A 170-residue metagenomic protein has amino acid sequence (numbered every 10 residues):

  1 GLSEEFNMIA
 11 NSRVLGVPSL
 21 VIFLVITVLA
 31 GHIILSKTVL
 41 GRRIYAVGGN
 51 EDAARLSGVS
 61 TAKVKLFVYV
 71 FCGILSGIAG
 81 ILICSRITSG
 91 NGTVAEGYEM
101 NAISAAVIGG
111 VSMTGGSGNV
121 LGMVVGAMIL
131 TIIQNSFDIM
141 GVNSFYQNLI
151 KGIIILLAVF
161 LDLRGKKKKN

Functional and structural regions predicted by a protein language model:
G1, S76-S85: Membrane-interface helix-cap regions at the ends of transmembrane helices in multi-pass membrane proteins
G1-K37, V64-F67, R86-A95, Y146: Transmembrane helix-bundle core of multi-pass membrane transporters and related energy-transducing complexes
G1-L2, I34-V39, I103-G118, R164-N170: Short loop segments and helix-boundary regions at transmembrane helix junctions of multi-pass inner-membrane proteins
F23-I34, Y69-G80, A106-V111, T131 (+1 more regions): Hydrophobic core segments of alpha-helical transmembrane domains in multi-pass membrane transport and ion-translocation
L29-A30, L56-K63, N135-N170: Cytosolic-side transmembrane-helix boundaries in multi-pass membrane proteins
A30-Y69: Membrane-helix/interface signature in polytopic inner-membrane proteins
R42, E51, I81, S85-G90: Helix-loop-helix hairpins and the membrane-proximal interhelical loops of multi-pass alpha-helical transport proteins
V70, S76, R86-K151: Transmembrane alpha-helical segments in multi-pass inner-membrane proteins
